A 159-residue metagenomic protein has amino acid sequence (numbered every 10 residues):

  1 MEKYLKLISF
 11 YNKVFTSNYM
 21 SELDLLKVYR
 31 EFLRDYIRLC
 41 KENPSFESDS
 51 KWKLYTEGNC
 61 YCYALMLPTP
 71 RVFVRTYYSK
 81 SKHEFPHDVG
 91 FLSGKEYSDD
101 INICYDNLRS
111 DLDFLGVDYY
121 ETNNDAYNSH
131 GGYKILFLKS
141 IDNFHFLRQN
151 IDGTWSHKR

Functional and structural regions predicted by a protein language model:
M1-L7: Short amphipathic alpha-helical heptad-repeat segments
I8, Y29-G116: Cysteine-nucleophile protease catalytic domains, especially the papain-like/related folds used in DUB/UBL proteases
S9-K13: Short N-terminal leader segment in a subset of presequences, especially plant chloroplast and some mitochondrial
V14-L23: Charged, low-complexity interaction regions
S17, F73-V74, Q149-N150: Generic detector of ordered, mature protein regions
L92-R159: ...with weaker cross-activation on analogous glycine-rich loops/strands in unrelated enzymes
